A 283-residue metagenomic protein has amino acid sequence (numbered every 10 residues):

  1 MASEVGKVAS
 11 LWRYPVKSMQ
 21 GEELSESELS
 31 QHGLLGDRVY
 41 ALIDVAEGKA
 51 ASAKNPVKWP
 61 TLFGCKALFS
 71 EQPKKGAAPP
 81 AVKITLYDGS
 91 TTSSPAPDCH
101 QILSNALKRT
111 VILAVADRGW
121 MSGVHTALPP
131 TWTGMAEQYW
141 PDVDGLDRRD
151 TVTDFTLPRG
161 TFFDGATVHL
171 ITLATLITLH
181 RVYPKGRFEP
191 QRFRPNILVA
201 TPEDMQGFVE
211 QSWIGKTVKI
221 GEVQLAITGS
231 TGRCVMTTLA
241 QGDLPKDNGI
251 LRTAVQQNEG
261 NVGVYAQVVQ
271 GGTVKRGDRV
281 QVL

Functional and structural regions predicted by a protein language model:
M1-L283: Metal-cofactor-dependent catalytic cores
